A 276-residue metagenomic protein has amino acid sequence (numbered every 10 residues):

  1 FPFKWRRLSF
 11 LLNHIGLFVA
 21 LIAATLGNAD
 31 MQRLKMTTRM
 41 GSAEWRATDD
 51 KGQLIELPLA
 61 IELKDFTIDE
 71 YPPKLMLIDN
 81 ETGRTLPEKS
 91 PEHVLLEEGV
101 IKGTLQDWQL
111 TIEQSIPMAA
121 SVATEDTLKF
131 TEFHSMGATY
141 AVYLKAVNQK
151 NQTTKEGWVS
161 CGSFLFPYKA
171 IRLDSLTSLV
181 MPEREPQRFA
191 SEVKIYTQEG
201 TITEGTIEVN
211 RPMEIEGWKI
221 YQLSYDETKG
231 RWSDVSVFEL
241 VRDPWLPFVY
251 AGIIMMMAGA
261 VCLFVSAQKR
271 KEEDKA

Functional and structural regions predicted by a protein language model:
F1-A276: Solvent-exposed, non-transmembrane regions of integral membrane proteins
